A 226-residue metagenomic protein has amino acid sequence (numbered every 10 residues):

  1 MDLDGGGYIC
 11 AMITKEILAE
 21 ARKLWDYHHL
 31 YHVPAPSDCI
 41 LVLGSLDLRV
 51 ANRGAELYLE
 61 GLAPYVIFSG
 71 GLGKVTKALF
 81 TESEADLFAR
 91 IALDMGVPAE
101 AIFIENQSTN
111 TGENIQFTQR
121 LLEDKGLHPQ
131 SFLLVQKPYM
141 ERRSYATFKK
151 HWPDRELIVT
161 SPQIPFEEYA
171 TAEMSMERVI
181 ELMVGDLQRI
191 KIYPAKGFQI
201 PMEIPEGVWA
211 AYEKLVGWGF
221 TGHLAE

Functional and structural regions predicted by a protein language model:
I9-M183: A structural signal for short, hydrophobic/glycine-enriched beta-strand patches
I13-H28, V208-A225: Residue-level signal for protein termini and structural transition zones
M176-T221: A conserved mid-domain beta-alpha-beta active-site/ligand-binding segment of alpha/beta enzyme cores
